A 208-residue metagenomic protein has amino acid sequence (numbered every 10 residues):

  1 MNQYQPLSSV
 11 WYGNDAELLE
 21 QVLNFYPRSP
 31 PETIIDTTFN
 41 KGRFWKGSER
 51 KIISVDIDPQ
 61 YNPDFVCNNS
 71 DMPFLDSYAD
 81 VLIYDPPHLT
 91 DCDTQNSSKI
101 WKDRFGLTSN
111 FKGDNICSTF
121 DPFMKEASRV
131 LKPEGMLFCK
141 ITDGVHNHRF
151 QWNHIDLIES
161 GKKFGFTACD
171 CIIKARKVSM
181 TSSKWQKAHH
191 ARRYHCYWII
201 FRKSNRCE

Functional and structural regions predicted by a protein language model:
M1-E208: Class I S-adenosyl-L-methionine-dependent methyltransferase catalytic core
